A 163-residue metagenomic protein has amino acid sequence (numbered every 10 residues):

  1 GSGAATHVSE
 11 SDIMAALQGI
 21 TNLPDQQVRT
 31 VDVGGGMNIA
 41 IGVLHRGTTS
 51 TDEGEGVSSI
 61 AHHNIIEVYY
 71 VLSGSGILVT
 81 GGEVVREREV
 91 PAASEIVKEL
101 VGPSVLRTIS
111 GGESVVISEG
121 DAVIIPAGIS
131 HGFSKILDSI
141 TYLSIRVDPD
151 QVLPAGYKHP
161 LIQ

Functional and structural regions predicted by a protein language model:
G1-H63, A155-Q163: A short, N-terminal "cap"/entry segment at the start of jelly-roll beta-barrel domains of the cupin/DSBH fold
H45, L72-S75, T80-V84, I129 (+2 more regions): A mature extracytoplasmic/lumenal domain signature
S59-I60, E67-Y70, S114-V115, A122-V123: His/acidic/aromatic-lined binding-pocket segments of jelly-roll/cupin-type domains and related regulatory beta-sandwich
H63-L78, G82, A92-V105: Short, conserved beta-strand element in jelly-roll/cupin
R88-A92, L153-A155: A short, polar/proline- and glycine-enriched secondary-structure boundary/capping micro-motif
R107-G112: Short alpha-helix capping/helix-loop boundary micro-motifs
V115-I136: Conserved metal-binding segment of the jelly-roll/cupin
D138-G156: A short hydrophobic beta-strand segment most commonly corresponding to one strand of the jelly-roll/cupin
